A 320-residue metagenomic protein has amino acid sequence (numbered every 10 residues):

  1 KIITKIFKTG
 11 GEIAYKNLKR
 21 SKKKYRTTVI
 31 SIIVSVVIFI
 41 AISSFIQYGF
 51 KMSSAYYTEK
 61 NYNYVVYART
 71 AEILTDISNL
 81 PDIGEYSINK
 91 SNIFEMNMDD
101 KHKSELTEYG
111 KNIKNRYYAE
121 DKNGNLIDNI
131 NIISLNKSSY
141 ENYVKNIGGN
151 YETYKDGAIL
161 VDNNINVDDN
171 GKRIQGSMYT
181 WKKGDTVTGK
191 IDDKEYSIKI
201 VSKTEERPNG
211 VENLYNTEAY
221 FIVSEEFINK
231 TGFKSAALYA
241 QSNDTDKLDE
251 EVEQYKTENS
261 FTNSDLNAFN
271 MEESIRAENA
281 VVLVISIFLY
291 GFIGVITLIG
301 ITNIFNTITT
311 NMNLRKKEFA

Functional and structural regions predicted by a protein language model:
K1-I30: Feature of multi-pass inner-membrane transport and sensor proteins that recognizes transmembrane helices together
T4, F39, I174-S177, Q241 (+1 more regions): Hydrophobic alpha-helical scaffolding
N17-L18, E278, I285, R315: Intracellular alpha-helical coupling/juxtamembrane segments of multi-pass membrane proteins
N17-S21, Y56, I304, N311: Histidine kinase transmitter module recognition
K24-R26, V34-Y62: Alpha-helical transmembrane segments
T28-I38, S286-N306: Alpha-helical transmembrane segments of integral membrane proteins
K51-F292: Basic-flanked hydrophobic alpha-helices used for secretion and membrane insertion
G300-A320: Interfacial "coupling" helices/loops that link adjacent transmembrane helices in transporter permeases
